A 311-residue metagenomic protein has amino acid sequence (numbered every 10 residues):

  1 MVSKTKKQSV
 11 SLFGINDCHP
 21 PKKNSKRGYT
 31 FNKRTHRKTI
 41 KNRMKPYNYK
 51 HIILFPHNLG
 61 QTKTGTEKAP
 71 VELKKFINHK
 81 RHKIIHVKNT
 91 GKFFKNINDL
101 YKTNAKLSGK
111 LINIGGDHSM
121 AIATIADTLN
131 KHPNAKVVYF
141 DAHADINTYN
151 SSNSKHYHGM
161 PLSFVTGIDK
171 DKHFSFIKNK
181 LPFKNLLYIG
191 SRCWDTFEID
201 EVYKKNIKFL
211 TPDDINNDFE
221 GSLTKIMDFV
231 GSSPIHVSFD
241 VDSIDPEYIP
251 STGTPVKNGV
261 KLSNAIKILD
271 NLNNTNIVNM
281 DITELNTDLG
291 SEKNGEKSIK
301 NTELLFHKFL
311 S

Functional and structural regions predicted by a protein language model:
M1-P46, N89: Compositionally biased low-complexity segments enriched in polar/charged residues
K45-N113, M120-H132, Y203-S311: Catalytic cores of soluble, metal-dependent hydrolases
K110-S175, N185: Active-site histidine-anchored catalytic micro-motif
Y139-A142, T166, Y188-C193, T211-D213 (+1 more regions): Short, structured patches in soluble enzyme cores that scaffold and shape functional sites
A142-I146, C193, V241-S243, T287: Short, glycine/acidic-enriched loop or turn micro-motifs at the edges of active sites
K170, L187-W194, G221, K261: A general structural motif
K178-I189: Alpha-helix-centered segments that form part of catalytic cores
W194-Y203: Short, glycine/polar-rich helix-capping loops at beta-to-alpha or helix-loop-helix junctions that flank or form
